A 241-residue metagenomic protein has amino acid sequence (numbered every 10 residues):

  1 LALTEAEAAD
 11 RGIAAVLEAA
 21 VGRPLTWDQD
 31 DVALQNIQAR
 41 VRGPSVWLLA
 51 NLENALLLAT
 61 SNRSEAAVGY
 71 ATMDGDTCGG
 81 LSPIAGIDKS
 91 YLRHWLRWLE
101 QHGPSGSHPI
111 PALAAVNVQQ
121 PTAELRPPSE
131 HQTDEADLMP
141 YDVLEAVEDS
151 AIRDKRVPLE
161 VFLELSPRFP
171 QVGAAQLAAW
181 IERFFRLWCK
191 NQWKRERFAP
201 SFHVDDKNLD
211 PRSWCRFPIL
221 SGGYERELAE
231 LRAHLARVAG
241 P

Functional and structural regions predicted by a protein language model:
L1-P241: ATP/NTP-dependent adenylation/nucleotidyl-transfer catalytic domains that generate, transfer, or process NMP-activated
